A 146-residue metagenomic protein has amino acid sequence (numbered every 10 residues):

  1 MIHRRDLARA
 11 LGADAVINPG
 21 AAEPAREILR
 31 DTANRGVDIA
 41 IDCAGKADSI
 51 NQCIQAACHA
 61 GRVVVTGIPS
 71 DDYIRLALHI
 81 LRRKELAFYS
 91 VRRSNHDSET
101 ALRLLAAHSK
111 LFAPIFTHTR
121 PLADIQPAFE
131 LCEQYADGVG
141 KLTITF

Functional and structural regions predicted by a protein language model:
M1, A21, K46, S70 (+2 more regions): Short beta->alpha junction loops/turns
M1-Q52: Adenosine-nucleotide cofactor-binding segment
I17, D38-C43, T66-G67, S90-V91 (+1 more regions): Glycine- and other small-residue-rich loops at beta-strand/loop junctions that grip anionic moieties
K46-H108, F146: Glycine-rich phosphate-binding loop and adjacent beta-alpha segment of Rossmann(oid) nucleotide-cofactor-binding
N51-Q55, N95-F146: C-terminal hydrophobic helical "lid"/dimerization subdomain of Rossmann-like NAD(P)H-dependent oxidoreductases
